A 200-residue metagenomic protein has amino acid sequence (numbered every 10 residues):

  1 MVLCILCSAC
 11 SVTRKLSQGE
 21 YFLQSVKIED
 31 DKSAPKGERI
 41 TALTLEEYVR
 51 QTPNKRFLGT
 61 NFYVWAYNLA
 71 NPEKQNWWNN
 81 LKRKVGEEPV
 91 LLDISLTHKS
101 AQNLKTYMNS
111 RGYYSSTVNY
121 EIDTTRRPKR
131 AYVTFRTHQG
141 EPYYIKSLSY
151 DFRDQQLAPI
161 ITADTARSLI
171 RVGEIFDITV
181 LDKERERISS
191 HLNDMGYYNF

Functional and structural regions predicted by a protein language model:
M1-V2: Sec-dependent signal peptide recognition, specifically the positively charged N-region followed immediately by
L6-A9: C-terminal motif of bacterial Sec signal peptides marking the signal peptidase cleavage site
S11-F200: Interaction-mediating elements
